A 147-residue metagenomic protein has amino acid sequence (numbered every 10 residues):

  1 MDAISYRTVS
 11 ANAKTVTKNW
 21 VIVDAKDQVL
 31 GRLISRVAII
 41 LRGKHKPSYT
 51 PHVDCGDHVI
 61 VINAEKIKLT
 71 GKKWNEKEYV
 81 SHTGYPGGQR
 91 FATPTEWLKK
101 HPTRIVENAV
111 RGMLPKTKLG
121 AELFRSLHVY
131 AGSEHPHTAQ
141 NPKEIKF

Functional and structural regions predicted by a protein language model:
M1-N108, K118, P136-F147: Ribosome large-subunit tunnel/peptidyl-transferase-proximal elements
V106-E107, R111, F124: Hydrophobic, well-ordered secondary-structure segments
L114-Y130: C-terminal structural segments of small proteins and small subunits
V129-H137: Short, highly charged C-terminal tails/helix-capping segments
